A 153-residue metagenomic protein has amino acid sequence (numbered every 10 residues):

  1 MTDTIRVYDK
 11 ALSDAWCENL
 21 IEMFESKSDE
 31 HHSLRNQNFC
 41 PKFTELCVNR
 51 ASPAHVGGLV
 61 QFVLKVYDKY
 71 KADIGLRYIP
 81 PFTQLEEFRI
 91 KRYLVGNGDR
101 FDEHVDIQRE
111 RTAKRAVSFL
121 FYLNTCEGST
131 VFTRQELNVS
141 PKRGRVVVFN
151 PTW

Functional and structural regions predicted by a protein language model:
M1-F82, E87: Non-heme Fe(II)/2-oxoglutarate
V60-W153: Catalytic core of non-heme Fe(II) oxygenases with the double-stranded beta-helix
